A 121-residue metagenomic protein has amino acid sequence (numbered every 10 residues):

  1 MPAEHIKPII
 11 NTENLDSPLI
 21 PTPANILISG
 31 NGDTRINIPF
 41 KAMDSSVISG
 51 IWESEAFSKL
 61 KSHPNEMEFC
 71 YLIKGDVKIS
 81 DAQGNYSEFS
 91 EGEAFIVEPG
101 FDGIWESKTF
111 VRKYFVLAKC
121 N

Functional and structural regions predicted by a protein language model:
M1-S46: A short, N-terminal "cap"/entry segment at the start of jelly-roll beta-barrel domains of the cupin/DSBH fold
S46-P64, E98-P99: Conserved short histidine dyad/triad with adjacent acidic residue
I51, P64, D81, S107 (+1 more regions): Residue-level recognition of conserved beta-strand positions in structured domain cores
I51, Y86-E88, D102-I104: Well-ordered beta-strand positions in beta-sheet-rich domains
P64-I79: Short, conserved beta-strand element in jelly-roll/cupin
Q83-P99: Short acidic-glycine-tyrosine-enriched beta hairpin
P99-N121: Ligand-binding loop in jelly-roll beta-barrel domains
